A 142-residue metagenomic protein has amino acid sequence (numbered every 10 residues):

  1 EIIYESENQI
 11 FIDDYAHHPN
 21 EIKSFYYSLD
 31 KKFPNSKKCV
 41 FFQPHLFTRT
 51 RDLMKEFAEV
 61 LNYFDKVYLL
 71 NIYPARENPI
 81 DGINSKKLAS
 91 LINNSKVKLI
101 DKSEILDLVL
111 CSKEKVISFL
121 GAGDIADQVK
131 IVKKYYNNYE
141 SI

Functional and structural regions predicted by a protein language model:
E1-K66: Nucleotide phosphate-binding/pyrophosphate-handling subdomain across enzymes that bind or process nucleotide phosphates
H17, P44-F47, Y73-A75, A122-I125: Short glycine-rich anion-binding loops that position phosphate/pyrophosphate groups of nucleotides and phosphorylated
Y27, K31, S90, K130-K134 (+1 more regions): Short, well-ordered alpha-helices that flank and scaffold nucleotide-derived cofactor binding pockets
F41, L70, F119-L120: Short hydrophobic segments within beta-strands
R51, N78-P79, Q128-I131: Short glycine-/acidic-enriched loop or helix-start segments at secondary-structure transitions that form or flank
A58-K115: C-terminal helical cap/extension that packs against the catalytic core of soluble nucleotide-cofactor enzymes
L69-I72, Y135-I142: Short, flexible loop segments at boundaries between secondary-structure elements
E104-Y135: A glycine-rich beta-strand to alpha-helix segment that forms a phosphate/ribose-binding loop at ligand/cofactor sites
